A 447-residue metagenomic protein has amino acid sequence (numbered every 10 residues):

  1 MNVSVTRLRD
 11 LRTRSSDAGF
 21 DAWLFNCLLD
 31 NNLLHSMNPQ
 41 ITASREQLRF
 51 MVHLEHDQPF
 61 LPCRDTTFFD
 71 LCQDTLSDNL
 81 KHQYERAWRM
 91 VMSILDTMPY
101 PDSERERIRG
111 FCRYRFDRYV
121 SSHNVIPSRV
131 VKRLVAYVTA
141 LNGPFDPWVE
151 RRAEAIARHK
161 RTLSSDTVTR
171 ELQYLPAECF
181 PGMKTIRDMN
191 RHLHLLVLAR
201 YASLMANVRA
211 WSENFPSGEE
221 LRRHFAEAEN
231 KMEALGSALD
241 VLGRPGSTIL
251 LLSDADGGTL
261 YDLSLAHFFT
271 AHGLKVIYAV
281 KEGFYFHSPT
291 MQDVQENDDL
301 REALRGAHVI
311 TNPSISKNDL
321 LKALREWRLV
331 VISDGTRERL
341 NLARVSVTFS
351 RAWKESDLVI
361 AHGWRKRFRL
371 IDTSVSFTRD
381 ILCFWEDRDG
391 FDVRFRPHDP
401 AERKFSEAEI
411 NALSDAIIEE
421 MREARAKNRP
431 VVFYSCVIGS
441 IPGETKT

Functional and structural regions predicted by a protein language model:
V3-R49, V280-E282, P289-Q292, D298-T447: C-terminal functional extensions of proteins
A18, R49-T248, G258-T259: Electropositive, gly/pro-rich neighborhoods at or near active sites that engage anionic ligands
R244-I249, H272-V276: Short, surface-exposed connector motifs at secondary-structure boundaries
T248-L250, D357-L358: Structural motif
L252-L263, E282-F286, W364-R369: Gly/Ser/Thr-rich loops at beta-strand to alpha-helix junctions that form or flank small-molecule/cofactor-binding
G257-Y278: Histidine-anchored nucleotide/phosphate-binding helix
